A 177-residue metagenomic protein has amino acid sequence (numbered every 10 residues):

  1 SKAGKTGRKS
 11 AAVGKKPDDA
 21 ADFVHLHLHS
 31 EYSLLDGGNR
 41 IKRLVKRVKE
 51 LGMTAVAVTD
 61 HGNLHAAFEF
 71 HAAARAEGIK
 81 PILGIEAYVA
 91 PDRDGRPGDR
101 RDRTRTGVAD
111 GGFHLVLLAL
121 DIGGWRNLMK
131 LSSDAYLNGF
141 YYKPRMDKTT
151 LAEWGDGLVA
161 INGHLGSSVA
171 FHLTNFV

Functional and structural regions predicted by a protein language model:
S1-V177: Phosphodiester-processing cores and adjacent nucleic acid-binding clamps
